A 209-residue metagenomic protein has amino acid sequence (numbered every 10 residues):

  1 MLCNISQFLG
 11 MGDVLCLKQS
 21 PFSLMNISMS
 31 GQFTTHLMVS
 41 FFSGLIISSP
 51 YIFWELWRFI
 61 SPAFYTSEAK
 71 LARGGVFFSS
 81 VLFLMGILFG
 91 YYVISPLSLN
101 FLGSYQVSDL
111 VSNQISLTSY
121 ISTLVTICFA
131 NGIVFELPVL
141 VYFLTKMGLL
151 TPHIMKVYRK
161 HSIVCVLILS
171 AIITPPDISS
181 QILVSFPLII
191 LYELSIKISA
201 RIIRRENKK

Functional and structural regions predicted by a protein language model:
M1-K209: Membrane topogenic/interface segments and analogous intrinsically disordered interaction regions
